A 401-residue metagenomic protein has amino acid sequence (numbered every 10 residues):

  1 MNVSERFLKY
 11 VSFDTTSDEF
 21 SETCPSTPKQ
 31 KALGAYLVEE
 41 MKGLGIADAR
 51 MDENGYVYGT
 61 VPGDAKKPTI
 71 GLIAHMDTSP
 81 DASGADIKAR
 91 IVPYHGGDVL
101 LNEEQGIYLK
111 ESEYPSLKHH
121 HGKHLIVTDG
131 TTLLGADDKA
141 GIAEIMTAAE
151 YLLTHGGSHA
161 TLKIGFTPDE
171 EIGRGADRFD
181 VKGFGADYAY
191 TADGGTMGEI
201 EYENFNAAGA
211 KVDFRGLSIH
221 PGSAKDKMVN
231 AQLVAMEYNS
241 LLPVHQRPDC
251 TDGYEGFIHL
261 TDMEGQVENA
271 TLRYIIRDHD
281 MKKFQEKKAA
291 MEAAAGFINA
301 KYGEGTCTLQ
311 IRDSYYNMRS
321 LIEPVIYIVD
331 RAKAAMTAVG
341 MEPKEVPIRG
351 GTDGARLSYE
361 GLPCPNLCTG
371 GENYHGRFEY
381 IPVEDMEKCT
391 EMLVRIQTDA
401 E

Functional and structural regions predicted by a protein language model:
N2-P28, V127, Y315, H375-G376: N-terminal capping segment at the start of a domain
V11, Q266-E268, E342-A400: Zn-dependent metallopeptidase/amidohydrolase metal-coordination segment
E22-K67, G71-D77: A non-catalytic alpha/beta surface segment that caps or lines the substrate-entry region of metallo-dependent hydrolase
D48-E53, T261-E264, V346-P347: Short beta-strand
K67-T161, F166, A186, K388: Active-site metal-coordination/substrate-binding segment of hydrolases, especially metallo-dependent peptidases
V99, K123-A136, D169-E292, G296 (+2 more regions): Midchain, well-structured core segments that form catalytic/ion-binding scaffolds
M146-L153, E237-V244, R395-T398: Short glycine/serine- and small hydrophobic-enriched flexible loop segments
L233-C250, F257-H259, T306, Y316-P365: Active-site-adjacent substrate-binding region of metalloamidase/peptidase-like peptide-processing proteins
